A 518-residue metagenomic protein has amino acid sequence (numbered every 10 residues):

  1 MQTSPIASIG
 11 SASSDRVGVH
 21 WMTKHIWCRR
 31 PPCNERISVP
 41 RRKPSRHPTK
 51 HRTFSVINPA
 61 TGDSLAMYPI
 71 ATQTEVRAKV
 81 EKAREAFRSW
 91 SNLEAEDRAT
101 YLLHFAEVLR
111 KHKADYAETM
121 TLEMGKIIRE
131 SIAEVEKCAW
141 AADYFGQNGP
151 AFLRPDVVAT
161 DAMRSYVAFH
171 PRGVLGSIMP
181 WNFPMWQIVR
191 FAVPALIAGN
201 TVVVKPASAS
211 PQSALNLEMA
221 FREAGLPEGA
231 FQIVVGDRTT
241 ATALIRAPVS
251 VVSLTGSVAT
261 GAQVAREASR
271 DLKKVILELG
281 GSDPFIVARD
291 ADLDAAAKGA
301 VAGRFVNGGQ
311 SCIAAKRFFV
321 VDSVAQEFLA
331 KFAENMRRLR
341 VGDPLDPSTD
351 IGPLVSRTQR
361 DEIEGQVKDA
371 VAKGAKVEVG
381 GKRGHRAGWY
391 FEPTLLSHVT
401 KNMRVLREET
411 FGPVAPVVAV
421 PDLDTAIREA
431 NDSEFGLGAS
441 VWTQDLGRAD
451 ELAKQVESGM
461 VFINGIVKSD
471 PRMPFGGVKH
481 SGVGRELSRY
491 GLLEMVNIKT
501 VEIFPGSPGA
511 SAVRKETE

Functional and structural regions predicted by a protein language model:
T3-R16, W21-C28, S38: Low-acidity, Ser/Thr- and Arg-rich intrinsically disordered low-complexity segments
W27-M163: N-terminal Rossmann-like NAD(P)+-binding subdomain of aldehyde/semialdehyde dehydrogenases
H51-F54, A315, L437: Short loop/turn microsegments at loop-to-beta-strand junctions
N58-M67, I286, R340, V367 (+2 more regions): Conserved C-terminal structural/oligomerization subdomain of aldehyde/semialdehyde dehydrogenase
G62, R98, M120, A142 (+9 more regions): Residue-level signal for inorganic ion chemistry
S64-A71, E85-N92, S177, F285-V287 (+5 more regions): Short, well-ordered beta-strand elements within core beta-sheets of diverse protein domains
R110, R154-A295, V420: Rossmann-like NAD(P) dinucleotide-binding subdomain of oxidoreductase/dehydrogenase enzymes
V251, A259-T400, I463, S507-A512 (+1 more regions): ALDH superfamily catalytic-core signature
